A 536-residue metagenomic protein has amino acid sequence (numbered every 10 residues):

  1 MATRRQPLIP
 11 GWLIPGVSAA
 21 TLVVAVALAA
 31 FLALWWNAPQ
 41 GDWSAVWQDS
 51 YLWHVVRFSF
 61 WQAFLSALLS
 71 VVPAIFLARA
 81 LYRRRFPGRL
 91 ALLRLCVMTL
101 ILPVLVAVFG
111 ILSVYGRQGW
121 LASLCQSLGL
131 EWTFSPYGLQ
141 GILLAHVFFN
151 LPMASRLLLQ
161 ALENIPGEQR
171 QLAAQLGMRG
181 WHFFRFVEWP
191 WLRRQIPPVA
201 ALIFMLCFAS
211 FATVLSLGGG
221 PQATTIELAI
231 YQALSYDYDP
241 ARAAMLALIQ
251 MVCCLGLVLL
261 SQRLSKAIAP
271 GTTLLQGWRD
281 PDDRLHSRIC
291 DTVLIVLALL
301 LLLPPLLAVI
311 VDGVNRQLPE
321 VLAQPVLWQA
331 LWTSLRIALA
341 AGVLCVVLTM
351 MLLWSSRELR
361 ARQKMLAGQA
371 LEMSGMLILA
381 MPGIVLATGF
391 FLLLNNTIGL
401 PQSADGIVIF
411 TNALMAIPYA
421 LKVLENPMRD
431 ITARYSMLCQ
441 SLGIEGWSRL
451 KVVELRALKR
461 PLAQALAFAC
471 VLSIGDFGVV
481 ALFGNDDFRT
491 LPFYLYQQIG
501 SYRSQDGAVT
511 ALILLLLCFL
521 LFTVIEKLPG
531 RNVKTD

Functional and structural regions predicted by a protein language model:
R4, R263-L294: Flexible interhelical linker loops that connect adjacent transmembrane helices in multi-pass membrane transporters
P7-G41, S50-E163, W191-S216, M245-Q262 (+6 more regions): Membrane-water interface segments at the C-terminal ends of transmembrane alpha-helices in multi-pass inner-membrane
A45, L90-L93, Q126, G167-Q175 (+12 more regions): Short amphipathic alpha-helical coupling elements at transmembrane boundaries
L52, Q169, M178, F211 (+8 more regions): Membrane-helix interface/capping residues of multi-pass secondary transporters
S113, A212-Y238, D476-S504: Glycine-rich helix-loop "coupling/hinge" segments at transmembrane-helix boundaries in multipass transporters
E163-L192, L359, M437-L458: Short helix-to-coil transition segments within interhelical loops that connect adjacent transmembrane helices
Q171, R179-H182, I268-D282, Q317-L318 (+2 more regions): Juxtamembrane inter-helical linkers in multi-pass membrane proteins
P270-P281, A361-R362, L528-D536: Short cytosolic juxtamembrane segments of multi-pass membrane proteins
